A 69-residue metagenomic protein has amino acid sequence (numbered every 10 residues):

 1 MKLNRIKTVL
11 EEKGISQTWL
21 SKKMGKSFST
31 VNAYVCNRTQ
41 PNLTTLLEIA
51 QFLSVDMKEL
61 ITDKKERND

Functional and structural regions predicted by a protein language model:
K2, K26-F28, M57-K58: Compositionally biased, low-complexity segments enriched in small residues
N4-K23: Short basic helix-loop element that most often maps to the first helix and adjoining turn of HTH DNA-binding modules
T8-V9, K13-G14, A33, Q51 (+1 more regions): Short, charged recognition helix plus adjacent turn of helix-turn-helix-like nucleic-acid-binding domains
W19, T30, E59: Residues in the helix-turn-helix
K26-Q40: Recognition helix of helix-turn-helix/homeodomain-like DNA-binding domains that insert into the DNA major groove
T44-E59: DNA major-groove recognition helix of helix-turn-helix/homeodomain DNA-binding modules
